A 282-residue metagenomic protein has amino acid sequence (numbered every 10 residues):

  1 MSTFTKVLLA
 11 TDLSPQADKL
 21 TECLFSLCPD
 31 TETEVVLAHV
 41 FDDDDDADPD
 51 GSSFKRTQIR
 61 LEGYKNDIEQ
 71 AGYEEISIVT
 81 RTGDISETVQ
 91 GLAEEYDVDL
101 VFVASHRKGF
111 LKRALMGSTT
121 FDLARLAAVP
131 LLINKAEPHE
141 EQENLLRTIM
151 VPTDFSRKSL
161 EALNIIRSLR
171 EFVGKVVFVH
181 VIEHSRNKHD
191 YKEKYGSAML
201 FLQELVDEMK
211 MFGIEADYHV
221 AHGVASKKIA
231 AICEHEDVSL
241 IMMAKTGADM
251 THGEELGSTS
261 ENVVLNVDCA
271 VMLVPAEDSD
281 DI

Functional and structural regions predicted by a protein language model:
M1-G51, R147-K192, V206-M211: Small/aliphatic-rich secondary-structure junction motif
M1-K19, F121-A162, L265-I282: Intrinsically disordered or low-complexity boundary/linker segments at protein termini and domain junctions
M1-T3, N66-V101, K210-M250, D278-I282: Structural beta-alpha unit
V36-A38, S77-R81, L132, V177-V179 (+2 more regions): General small-molecule cofactor/ligand-binding pocket signal
H39, S105-H106, H180, A244-T246 (+1 more regions): Short secondary-structure boundary segments
G51-E62, K192-Q203: Short, surface-exposed alpha-helical segments at coil->helix boundaries
V103-D122, M243-N266, D280-I282: Glycine-rich, Arg-bearing micro-motifs that act as flexible, cationic patches
